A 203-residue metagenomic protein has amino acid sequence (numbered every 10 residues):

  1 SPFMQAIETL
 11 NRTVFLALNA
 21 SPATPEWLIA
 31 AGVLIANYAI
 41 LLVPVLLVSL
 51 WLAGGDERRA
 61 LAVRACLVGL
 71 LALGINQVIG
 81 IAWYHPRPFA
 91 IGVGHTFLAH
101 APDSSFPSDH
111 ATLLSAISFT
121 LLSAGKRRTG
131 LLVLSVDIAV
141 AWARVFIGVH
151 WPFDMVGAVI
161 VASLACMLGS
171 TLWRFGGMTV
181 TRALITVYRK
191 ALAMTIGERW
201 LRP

Functional and structural regions predicted by a protein language model:
S1-L42, Q77-D103, L184-P203: N-terminal transmembrane-helix/juxtamembrane module of multi-pass inner/ER membrane proteins
P25-W27, D56-L61, G125-L131: Membrane-helix interface segments
I35-A39, A65-C66, A111, R128-L132: Alpha-helical transmembrane segments
L46-I75: Interfacial segments of alpha-helical transmembrane regions
L46-S49, Q77, F119, M167: Transmembrane alpha-helix boundary and packing residues in multipass membrane permease domains and related
A53-G54, W83-H85, I147-W151: Short helix-capping/hinge motifs at transmembrane helix termini and TM-loop junctions
C66-I81, G130-A143: Small-polar-interrupted transmembrane alpha-helices in polytopic inner-membrane proteins
L98-P203: Membrane-embedded catalytic cores of phosphoryl/pyrophosphoryl-handling enzymes
